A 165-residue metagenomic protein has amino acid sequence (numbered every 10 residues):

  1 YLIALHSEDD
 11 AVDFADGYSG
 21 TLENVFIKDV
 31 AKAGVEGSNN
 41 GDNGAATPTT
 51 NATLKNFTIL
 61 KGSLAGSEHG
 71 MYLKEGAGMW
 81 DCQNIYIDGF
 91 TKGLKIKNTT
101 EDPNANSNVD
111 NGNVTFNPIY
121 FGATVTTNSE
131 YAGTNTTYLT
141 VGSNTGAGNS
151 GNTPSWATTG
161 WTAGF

Functional and structural regions predicted by a protein language model:
Y1-F165: Extracellular beta-rich repeat passengers
